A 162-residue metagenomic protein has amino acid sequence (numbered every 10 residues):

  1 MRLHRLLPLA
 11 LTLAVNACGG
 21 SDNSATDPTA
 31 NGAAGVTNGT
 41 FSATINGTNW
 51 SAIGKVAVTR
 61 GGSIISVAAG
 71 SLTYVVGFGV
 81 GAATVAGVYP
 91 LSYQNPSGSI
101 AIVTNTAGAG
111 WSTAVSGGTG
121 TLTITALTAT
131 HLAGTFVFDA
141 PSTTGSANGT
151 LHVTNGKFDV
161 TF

Functional and structural regions predicted by a protein language model:
M1-A17: Sec-dependent bacterial lipoprotein signal peptides
P8, A33, A114, I124-A126 (+1 more regions): Generic marker of residues within folded, mature protein domains
L9, N23-T26, G81, G110: Low-complexity intrinsically disordered segments
T12-T40: Bacterial Sec-dependent N-terminal signal peptides
N38-T40, I53, T119, N148 (+1 more regions): Surface-exposed or flexible loop/turn and strand-edge residues in extracellular/cell-surface modules
F41-I45, N49, K55-H131, P141: Surface-exposed helix/loop patches within compact recognition domains
T123-F162: C-terminal or internal capping secondary-structure element at the end of a domain, subdomain, or sheet
